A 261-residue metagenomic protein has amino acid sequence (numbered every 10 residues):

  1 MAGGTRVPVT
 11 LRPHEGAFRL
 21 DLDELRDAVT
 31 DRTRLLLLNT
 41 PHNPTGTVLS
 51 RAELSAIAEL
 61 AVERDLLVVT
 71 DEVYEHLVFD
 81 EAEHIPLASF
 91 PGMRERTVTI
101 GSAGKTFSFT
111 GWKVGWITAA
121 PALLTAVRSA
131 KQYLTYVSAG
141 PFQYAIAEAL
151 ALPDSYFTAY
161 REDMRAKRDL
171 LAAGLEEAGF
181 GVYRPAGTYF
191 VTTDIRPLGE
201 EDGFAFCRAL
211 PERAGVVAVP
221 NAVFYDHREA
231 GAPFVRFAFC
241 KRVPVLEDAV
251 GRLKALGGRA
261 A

Functional and structural regions predicted by a protein language model:
M1-A261: PLP-dependent class I/II
